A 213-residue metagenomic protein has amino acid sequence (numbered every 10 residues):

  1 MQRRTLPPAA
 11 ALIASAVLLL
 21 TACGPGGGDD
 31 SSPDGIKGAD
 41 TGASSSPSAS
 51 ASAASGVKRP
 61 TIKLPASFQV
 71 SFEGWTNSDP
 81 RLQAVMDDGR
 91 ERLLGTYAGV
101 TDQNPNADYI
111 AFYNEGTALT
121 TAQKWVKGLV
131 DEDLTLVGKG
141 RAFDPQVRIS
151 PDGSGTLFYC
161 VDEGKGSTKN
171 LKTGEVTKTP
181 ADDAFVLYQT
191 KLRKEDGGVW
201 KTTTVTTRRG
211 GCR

Functional and structural regions predicted by a protein language model:
Q2-R3, T207: Short, intrinsically disordered low-complexity segments
R3, P7-D87: Juxtamembrane and targeting peptides
A9-A14, A53-S55, R59, K63-A66 (+7 more regions): Residue-level signal for the start and early helices of compact helical domains
T21-P25, G89-L93, Y97, L157: Primarily hydrophobic membrane-targeting regions of prokaryotic envelope proteins
S32-P33, K37, A43, T76 (+5 more regions): Low-complexity, compositionally biased segments
I62-T135: Core segments of small alpha/beta cavity-forming domains
P105-R213: Structured, amphipathic secondary-structure segments that form assembly/contact surfaces in multi-subunit
